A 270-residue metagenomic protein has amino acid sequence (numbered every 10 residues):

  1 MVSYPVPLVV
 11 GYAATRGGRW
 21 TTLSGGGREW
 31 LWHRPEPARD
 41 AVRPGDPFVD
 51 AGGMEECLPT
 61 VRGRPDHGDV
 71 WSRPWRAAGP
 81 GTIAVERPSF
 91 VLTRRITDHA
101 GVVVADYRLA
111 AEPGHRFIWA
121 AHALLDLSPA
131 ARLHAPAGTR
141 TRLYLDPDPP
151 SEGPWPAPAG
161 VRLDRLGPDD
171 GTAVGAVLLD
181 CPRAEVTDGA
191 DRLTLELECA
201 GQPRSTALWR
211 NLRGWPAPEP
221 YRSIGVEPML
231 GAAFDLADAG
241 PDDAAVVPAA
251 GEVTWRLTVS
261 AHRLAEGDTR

Functional and structural regions predicted by a protein language model:
M1-F48, D180-S205, G251-D268: Beta-strand-rich N-terminal accessory domains
A14, A84-P129: Acidic, contiguous internal or C-terminal segments within carbohydrate-active enzymes that form a structured patch used
A14-R43, V85, P129-H134, T139-R142 (+7 more regions): Targeting-peptide/extracellular-domain and disordered-appendage signature
R62-A100: Extended, loop-rich substrate-binding clefts of extracytoplasmic carbohydrate-active enzymes
P65-G81, P168-A245: Acidic/His-leaning functional-site neighborhoods
T93-I96, D242-V247: Beta-strand-rich interaction surfaces with strong enrichment in secreted/lumenal proteins
A111-H115, A173, R263: Short, acidic/polar linear motifs in exposed loop/turn regions
R116, L124-L125, A130-Q202: Active-site/ligand-binding surface loops and adjacent short beta/alpha elements that line catalytic pockets across
